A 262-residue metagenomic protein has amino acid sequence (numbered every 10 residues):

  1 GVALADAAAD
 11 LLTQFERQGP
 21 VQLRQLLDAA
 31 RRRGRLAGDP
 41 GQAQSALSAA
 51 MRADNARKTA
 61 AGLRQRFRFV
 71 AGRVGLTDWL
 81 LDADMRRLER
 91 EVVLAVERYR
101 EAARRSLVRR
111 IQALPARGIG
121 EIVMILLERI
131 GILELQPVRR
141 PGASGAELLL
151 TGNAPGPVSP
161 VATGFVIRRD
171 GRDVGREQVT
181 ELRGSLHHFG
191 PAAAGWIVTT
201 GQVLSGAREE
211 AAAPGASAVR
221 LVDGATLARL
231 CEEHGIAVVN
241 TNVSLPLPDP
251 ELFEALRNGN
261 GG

Functional and structural regions predicted by a protein language model:
G1-V2: A positively charged, amphipathic N-terminal helix/segment that binds anionic biomolecules
D6-A60, R66-G262: Mixed-charge (Asp/Glu-Lys/Arg
